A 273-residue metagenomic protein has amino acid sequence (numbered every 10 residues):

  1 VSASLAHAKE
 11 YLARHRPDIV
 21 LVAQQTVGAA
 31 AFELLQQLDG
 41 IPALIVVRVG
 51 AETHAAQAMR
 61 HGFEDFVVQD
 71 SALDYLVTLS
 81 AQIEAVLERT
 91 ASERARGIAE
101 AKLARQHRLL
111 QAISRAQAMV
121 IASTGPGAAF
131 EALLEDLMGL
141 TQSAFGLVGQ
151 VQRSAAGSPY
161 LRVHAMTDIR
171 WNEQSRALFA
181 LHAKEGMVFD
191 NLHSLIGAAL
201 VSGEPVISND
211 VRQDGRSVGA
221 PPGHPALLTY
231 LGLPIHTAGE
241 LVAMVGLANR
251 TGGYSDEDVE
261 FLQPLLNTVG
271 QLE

Functional and structural regions predicted by a protein language model:
V1-I19, T26-A29: Acidic, metal-coordinating helix/loop segments flanking the phosphotransfer/catalytic sites of two-component signaling
H7, E135-M138, L147-M187, Q213: GAF sensory/regulatory domain recognition with acknowledged cross-activation on helical regulatory dimers
A29-E33, V47-V68, L73: Alpha4 helix (beta4-alpha4-beta5 surface) of REC/receiver domains from two-component response regulators
E33-L35, L192-L195, S202-T229: Signal-transducing coupling segments at domain and membrane junctions
I45-V46, L228-H236: A short, aliphatic-rich beta-strand micro-motif
F63, I196, L233-N249, L272: Sensory-domain boundary capping and coupling elements
V77-Q82, T237-L241, Y254-L272: Amphipathic alpha-helical "output/dimerization" segments
A95-A128, L272: Signal-transmission linkers at sensory-effector interfaces
